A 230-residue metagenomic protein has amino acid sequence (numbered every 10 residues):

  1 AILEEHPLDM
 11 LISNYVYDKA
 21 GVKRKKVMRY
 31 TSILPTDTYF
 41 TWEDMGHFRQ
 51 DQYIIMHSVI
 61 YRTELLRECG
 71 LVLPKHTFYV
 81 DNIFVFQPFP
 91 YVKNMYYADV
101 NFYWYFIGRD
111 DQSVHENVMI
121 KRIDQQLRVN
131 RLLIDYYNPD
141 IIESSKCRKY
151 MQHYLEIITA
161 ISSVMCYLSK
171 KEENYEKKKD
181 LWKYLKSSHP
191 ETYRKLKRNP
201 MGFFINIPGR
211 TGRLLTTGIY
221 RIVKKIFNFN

Functional and structural regions predicted by a protein language model:
A1-Y96, F106-M119: Donor-binding/catalytic cores of nucleotide-activated saccharide and glycerol-phosphate transferases/polymerases
L11, L71, F89-V92, Y97-A98 (+5 more regions): Gram-positive cell-envelope targeting signals
L65, E143-C147, S169: Short acidic, glycine/proline-enriched loop segments that cap or flank alpha-helices
L73, P139-K146: Inter-helical turn/loop segments and adjacent helix faces that build the functional surface of alpha-helical bundle
V100-R109, H115-I142, I161, L168-E191: Catalytic core of nucleotide-sugar-dependent glycosyltransferases
C147-H153, Y175-K179: Short, charged, amphipathic alpha-helical segments
Y150-M165: Amphipathic alpha-helical repeat scaffolds of TPR domains
L168-N230: Membrane-interface aromatic/basic loop that binds lipid-linked glycans or pyrophosphate carriers, typified by
